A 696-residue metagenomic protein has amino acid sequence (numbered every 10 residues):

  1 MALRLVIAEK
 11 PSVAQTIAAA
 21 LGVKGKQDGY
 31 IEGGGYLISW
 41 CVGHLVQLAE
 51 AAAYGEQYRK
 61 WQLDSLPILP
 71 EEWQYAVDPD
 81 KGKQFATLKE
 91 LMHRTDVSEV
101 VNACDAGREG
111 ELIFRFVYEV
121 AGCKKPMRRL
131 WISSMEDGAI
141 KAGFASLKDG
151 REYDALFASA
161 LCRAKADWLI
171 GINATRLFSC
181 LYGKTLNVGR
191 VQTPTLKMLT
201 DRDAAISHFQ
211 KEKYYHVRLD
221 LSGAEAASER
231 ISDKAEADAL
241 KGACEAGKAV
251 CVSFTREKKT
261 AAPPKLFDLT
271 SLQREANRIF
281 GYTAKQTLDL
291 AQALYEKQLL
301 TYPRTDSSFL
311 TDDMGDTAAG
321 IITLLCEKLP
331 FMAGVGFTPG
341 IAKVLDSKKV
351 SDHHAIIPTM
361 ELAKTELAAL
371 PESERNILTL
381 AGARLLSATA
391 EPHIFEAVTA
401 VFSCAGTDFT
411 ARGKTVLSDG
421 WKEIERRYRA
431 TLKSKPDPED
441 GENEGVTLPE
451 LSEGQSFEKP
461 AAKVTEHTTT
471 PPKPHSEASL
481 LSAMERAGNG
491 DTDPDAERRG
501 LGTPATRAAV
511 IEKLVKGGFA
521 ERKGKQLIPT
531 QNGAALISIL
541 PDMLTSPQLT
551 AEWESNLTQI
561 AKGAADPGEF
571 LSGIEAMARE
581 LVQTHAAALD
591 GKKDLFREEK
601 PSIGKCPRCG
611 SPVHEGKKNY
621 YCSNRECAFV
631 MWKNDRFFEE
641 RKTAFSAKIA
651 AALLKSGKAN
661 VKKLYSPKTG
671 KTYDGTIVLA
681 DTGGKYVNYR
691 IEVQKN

Functional and structural regions predicted by a protein language model:
M1-A164, W168, P471: Intrinsically disordered, low-complexity regulatory segments
A2-L5, A103-A106, G183-T185, R256-K265 (+3 more regions): Conserved short loop/turn motifs at secondary-structure junctions
A2-L5, K81, M92, V120 (+4 more regions): Basic, low-complexity terminal or inter-domain segments flanking catalytic cores
P11-A18, G35-I38, V42, D78-K89 (+18 more regions): Amphipathic alpha-helical transducer elements in NTP-driven molecular machines
P126, L196, L300: Conserved ATP-binding/catalytic motifs of P-loop helicase motor domains
D137-L221, R256-T260: C-terminal or mid-to-C-terminal helical accessory/interaction module adjacent to the motor/catalytic core
A235-F267, Q273: Metal- or metallocofactor-binding catalytic centers and their adjacent structured scaffolds across diverse enzyme
